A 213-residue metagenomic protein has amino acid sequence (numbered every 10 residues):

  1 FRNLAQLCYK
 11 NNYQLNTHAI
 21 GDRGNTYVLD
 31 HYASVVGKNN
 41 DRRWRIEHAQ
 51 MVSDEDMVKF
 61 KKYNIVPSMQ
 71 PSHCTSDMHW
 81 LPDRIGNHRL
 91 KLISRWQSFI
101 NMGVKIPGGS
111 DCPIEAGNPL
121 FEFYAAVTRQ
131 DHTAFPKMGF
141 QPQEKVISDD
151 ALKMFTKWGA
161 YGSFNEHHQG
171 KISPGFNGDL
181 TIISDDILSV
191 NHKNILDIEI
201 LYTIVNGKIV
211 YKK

Functional and structural regions predicted by a protein language model:
F1-A5: Helix-loop module immediately N-terminal to the HCX5R catalytic loop in PTP-like cysteine phosphatase domains
Q6-N16, R23-W44, H48-A49, D54-V58 (+4 more regions): His/Asp/Glu-enriched, well-ordered alpha-helical/loop segment that forms or immediately abuts the divalent-metal
